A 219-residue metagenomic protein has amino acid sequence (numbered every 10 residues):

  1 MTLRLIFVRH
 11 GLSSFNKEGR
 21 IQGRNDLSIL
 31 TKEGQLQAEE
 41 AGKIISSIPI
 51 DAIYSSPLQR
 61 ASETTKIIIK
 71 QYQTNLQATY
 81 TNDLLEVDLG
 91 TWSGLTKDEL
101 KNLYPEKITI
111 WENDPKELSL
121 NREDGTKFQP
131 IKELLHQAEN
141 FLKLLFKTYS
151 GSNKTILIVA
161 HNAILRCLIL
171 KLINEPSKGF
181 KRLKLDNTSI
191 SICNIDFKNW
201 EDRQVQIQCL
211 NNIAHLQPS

Functional and structural regions predicted by a protein language model:
M1-D51, K66, K70-T74, N199-S219: An N-terminal RHG(E/S)-centered segment typical of histidine phosphatases
M1-R4, T74, V87-N102, K147-T155 (+1 more regions): Acidic, low-complexity terminal tails and accessory targeting/binding regions of phosphate-metabolizing enzymes
R4-V8, T79, N153-A160, I164: Beta-strand elements within well-structured catalytic alpha/beta cores of enzymes that handle phosphate/sulfate esters
E39-S46, L135, E139-K147, I169: Generic structural signal for well-ordered alpha-helical scaffold segments
E39-T109, S219: Phosphate-coordination/substrate-recognition cap region in phosphate-metabolizing enzymes
S55-S56, H136, V159-A160: Short beta-strand scaffold positions
K107-E133: Short glycine/proline- and acidic residue-enriched helix-loop micro-motifs that form flexible lids or anion-recognition
